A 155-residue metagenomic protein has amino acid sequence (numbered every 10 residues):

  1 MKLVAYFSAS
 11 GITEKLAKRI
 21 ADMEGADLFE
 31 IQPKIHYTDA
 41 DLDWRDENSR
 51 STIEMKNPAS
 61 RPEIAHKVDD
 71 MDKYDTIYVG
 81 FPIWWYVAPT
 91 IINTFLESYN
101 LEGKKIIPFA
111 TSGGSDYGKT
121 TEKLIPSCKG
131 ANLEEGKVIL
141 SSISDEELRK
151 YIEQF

Functional and structural regions predicted by a protein language model:
M1-T76, Y86-A88, N93, E97 (+1 more regions): N-terminal beta1-alpha1-beta2 submodule of the flavodoxin-like/Rossmannoid cofactor-binding fold
E24-A26, K104, A131-N132: A structural micro-motif
M71, E97-G103, C128: Short, conserved loop/helix-junction motifs that constitute active-site signature segments in enzyme catalytic cores
F81-P82: Glycine-rich, N-terminal phosphate-binding loop of Rossmann-like dinucleotide-binding domains
W85-Y86, G114: Acidic catalytic loop of the alpha/beta-hydrolase fold
P89, S98-L101, P108-F109: N-terminal/domain-start segments enriched in small and hydrophobic, helix-friendly residues, covering either
I107-I143: Short, glycine-/small-residue-rich phosphate/pyrophosphate-handling segment
